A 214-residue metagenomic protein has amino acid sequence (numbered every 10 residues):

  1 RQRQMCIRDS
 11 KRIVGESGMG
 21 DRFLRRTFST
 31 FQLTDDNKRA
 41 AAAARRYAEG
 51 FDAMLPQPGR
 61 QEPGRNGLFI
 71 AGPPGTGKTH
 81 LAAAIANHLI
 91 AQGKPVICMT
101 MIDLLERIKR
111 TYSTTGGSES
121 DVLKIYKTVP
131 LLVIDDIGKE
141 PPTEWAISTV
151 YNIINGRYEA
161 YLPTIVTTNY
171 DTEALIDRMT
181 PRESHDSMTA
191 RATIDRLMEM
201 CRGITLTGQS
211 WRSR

Functional and structural regions predicted by a protein language model:
Q2-I7: Short, small-residue-biased leader/transition segments that mark boundaries at the very start of proteins
V14-A42: Dynamic helix-loop-helix/coil hinge segments at AAA+ ATPase domain boundaries and subdomain interfaces
A40-A41, I90, K94-T128: Short glycine-rich substrate-engagement loop in P-loop NTPases that contacts/grips substrate
A43-Q61: Pre-Walker A adenine-sensing motif
P58-L81: Walker A/P-loop nucleotide-binding motif
K94-P95, T128-L131, A160-V166: Loop/turn-to-beta-strand initiation segments
E106-R107, T111, K139-R214: Replace "adjacent to P-loop NTPase cores in ATP/GTP-dependent enzymes" with "adjacent to NTP-binding cores
